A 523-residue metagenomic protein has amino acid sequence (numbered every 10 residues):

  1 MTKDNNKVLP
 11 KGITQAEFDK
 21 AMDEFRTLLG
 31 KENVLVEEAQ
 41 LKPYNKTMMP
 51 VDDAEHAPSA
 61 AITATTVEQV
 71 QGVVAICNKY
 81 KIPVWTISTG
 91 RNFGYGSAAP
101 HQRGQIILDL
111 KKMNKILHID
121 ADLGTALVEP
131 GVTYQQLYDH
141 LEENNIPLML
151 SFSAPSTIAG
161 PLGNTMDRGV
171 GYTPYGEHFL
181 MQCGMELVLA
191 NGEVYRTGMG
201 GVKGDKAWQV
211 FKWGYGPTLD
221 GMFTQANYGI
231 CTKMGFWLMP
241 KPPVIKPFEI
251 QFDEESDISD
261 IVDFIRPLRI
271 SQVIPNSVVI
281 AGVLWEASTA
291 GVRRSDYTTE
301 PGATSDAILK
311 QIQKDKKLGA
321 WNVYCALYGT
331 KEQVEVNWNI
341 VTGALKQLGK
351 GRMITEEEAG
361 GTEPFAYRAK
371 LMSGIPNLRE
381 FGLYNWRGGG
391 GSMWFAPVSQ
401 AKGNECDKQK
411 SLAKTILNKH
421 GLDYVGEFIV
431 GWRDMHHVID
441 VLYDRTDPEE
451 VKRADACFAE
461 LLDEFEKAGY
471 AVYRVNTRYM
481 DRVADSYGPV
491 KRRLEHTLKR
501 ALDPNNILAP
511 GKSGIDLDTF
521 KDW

Functional and structural regions predicted by a protein language model:
T2-A16, K20, L29-K31, K46 (+8 more regions): Conserved glycine-rich FAD pyrophosphate-binding loop
D23-V34, K79-I82, E142-I146, L187-V194 (+10 more regions): Generic secondary-structure signature for well-ordered alpha-helical cores
V34-E38, T63, V84-S88, L108-L110 (+11 more regions): General beta-strand structural signal in soluble alpha/beta enzymes
V67, E255-D257, L327-E335, K402-G403 (+1 more regions): Helix N-cap motif at beta-to-alpha junctions
I116-I119, V128-S271: FAD-binding subdomain of flavoenzyme oxidoreductases
I245-P247, Q251-E254, D260, L268 (+1 more regions): A conserved active-site cap/scaffold subdomain adjacent to cofactor or substrate pockets
D260-V278, V283-S305, E405-H420, A454-L462: Short amphipathic alpha-helix segments
S277-V336, I340: Long, internal scaffold/assembly segments composed of regular secondary structure
